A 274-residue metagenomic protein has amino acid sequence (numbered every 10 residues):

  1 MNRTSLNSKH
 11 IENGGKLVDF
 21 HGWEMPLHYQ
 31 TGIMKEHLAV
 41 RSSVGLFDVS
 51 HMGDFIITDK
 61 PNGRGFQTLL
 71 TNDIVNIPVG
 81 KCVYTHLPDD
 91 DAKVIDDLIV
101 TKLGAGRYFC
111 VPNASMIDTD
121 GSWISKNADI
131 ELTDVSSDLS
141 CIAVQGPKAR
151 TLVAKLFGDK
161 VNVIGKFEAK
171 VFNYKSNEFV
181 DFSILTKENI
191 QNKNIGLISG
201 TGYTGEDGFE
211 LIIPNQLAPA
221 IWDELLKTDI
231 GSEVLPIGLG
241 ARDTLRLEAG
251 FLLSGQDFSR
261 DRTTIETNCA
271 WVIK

Functional and structural regions predicted by a protein language model:
M1-H21, M25-Y29, K102-K274: Conserved, structured C-terminal
M1-P88, K93: Acidic, proline/glycine-enriched N-terminal capping motif
I33-S42, P88-D97, K126-D129, I190-I198: Short amphipathic beta-strand starts and helix->beta connectors
E36, H51, P61-F66, V83 (+5 more regions): Generic hydrophobic, aliphatic-rich segments that mediate packing or membrane embedding
G53, I57, D90, I95 (+2 more regions): Short coil/turn segments at secondary-structure boundaries
I74-V94, A169-E188: Charge-dense polyanion-binding interfaces
N76-P78, H86-K93, I99-G104, K126 (+1 more regions): Short, charge-rich binding segments
